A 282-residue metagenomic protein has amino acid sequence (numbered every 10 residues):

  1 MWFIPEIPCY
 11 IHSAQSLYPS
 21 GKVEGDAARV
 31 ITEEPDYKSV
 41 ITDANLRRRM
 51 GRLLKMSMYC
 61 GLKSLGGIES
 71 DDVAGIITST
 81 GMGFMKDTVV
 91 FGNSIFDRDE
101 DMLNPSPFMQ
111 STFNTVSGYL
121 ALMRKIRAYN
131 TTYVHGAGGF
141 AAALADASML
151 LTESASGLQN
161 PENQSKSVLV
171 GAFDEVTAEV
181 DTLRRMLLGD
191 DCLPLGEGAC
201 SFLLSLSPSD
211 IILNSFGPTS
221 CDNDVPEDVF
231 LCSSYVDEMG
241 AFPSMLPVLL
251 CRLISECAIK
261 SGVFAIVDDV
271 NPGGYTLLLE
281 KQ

Functional and structural regions predicted by a protein language model:
M1-Y129, Y133-V134, G138-A141, M149-K166 (+1 more regions): Conserved "HGTGT" condensation-loop signature of ketosynthase/thiolase-family condensing enzymes that catalyze
L144: Short-chain dehydrogenase/reductase
